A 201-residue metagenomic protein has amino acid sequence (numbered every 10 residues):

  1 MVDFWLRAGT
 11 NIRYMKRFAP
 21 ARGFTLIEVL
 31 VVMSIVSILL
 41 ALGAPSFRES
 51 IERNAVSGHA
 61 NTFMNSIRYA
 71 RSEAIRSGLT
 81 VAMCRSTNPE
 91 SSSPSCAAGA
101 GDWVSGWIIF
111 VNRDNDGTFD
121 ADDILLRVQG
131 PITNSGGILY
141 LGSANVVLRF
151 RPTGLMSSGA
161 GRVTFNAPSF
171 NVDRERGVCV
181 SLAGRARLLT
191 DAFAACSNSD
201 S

Functional and structural regions predicted by a protein language model:
M1-F18, L42-S72, R76, T80-S201: N-terminal helix-rich module
L30-S46: Alpha-helical hydrophobic helix detector
